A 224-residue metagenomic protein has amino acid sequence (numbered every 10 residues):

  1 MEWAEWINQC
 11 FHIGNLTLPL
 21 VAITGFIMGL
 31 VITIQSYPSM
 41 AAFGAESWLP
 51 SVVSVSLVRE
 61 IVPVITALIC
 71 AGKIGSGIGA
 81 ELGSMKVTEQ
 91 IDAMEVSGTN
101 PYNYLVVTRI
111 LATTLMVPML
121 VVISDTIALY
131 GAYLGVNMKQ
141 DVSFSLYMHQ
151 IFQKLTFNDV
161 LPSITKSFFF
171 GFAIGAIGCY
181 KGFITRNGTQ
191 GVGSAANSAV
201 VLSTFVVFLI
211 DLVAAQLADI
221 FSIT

Functional and structural regions predicted by a protein language model:
M1-L16, N187, F221: N-terminal, non-cleaved signal-anchor transmembrane helix
Q9-I65, I69: Active-site cofactor/substrate anionic-group-binding motifs, chiefly glycine- and Lys/Arg-rich phosphate-binding loops
N15-I27, V62-A67, L115-S124, L161 (+2 more regions): Hydrophobic alpha-helical transmembrane segments of multipass membrane transporters and ion channels, focusing on
Q35-V58, T126-F168, A176-A196, A218-T224: Membrane-interfacial helix-loop-helix connectors in multipass membrane proteins
L49-D92, L120, I177: Hydrophobic alpha-helical transmembrane segments of multi-pass membrane transport proteins
L82-V107, T189-V192: Short cytoplasmic-facing helical segments at TM-TM junctions of multi-pass membrane proteins
N100-V121, A195, A199: Start (N-cap) of specific transmembrane helices in multi-pass transporter permeases
A196-A214, A218-T224: Helical hairpin unit composed of two closely spaced alpha helices linked by a short loop
